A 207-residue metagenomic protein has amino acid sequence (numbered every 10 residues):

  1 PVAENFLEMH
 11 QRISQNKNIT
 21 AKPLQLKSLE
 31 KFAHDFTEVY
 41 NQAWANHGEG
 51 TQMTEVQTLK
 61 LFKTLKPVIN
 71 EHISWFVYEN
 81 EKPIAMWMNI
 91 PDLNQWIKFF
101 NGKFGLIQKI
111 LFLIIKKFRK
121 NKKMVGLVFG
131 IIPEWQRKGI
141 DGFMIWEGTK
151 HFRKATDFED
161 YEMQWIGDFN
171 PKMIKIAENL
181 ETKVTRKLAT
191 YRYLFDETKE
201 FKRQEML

Functional and structural regions predicted by a protein language model:
P1-T20, A189-F195: Acyl-donor-binding surface of acyltransferase catalytic domains
T20-I131: A conserved beta-strand-loop-helix scaffold within acyl/acetyltransferase catalytic domains
I90, I132-E134, H151-D160, K183 (+1 more regions): Hydrophobic alpha-helical segments
K123-I131, Q136-F152, N179: Conserved acetyl-CoA-binding loop-helix of GNAT-fold acetyltransferases
K123-V125, F152-G167: Conserved GNAT acetyl-CoA-binding A-motif
F129-Q136, E162-M173: Conserved beta-strand-loop-alpha-helix junction that forms the acyl-donor binding cleft
I176-K187: Conserved acetyl-CoA-binding loop of GNAT-fold acetyltransferases
K187, R192-L207: Acyl-donor (CoA/ACP) binding surface of acyl/acetyltransferases
